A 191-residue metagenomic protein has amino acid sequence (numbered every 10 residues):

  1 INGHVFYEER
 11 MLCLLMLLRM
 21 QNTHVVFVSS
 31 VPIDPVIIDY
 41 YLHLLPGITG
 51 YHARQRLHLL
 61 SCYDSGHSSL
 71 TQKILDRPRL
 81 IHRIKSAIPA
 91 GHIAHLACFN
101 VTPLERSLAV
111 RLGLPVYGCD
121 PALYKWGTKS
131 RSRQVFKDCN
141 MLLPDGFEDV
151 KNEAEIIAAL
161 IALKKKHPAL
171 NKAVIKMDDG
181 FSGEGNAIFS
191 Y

Functional and structural regions predicted by a protein language model:
I1-G127, R131: ATP-binding N-terminal substructure of ATP-dependent carboxylate-amine bond-forming enzymes
D120-Y191: Active-site nucleotide/adenylate-binding loops and adjacent lid/helix of ATP-dependent enzymes
